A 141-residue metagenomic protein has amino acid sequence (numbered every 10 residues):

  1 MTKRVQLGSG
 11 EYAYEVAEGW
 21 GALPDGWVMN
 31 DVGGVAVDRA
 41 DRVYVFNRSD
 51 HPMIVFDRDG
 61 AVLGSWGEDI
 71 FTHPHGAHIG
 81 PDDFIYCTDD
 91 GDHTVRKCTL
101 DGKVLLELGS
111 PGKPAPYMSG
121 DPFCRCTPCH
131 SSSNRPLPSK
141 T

Functional and structural regions predicted by a protein language model:
M1-T141: Eukaryotic scaffold repeat domains enriched in small/polar residues
